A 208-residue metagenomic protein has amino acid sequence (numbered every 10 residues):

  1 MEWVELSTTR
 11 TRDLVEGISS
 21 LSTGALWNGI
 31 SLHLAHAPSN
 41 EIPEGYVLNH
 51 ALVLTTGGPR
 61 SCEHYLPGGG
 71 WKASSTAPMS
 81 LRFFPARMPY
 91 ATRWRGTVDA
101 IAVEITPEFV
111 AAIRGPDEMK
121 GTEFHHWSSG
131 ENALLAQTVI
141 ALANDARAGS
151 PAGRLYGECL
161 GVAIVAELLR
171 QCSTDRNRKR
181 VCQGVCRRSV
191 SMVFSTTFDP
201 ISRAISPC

Functional and structural regions predicted by a protein language model:
M1-D13: OB/S1-fold single-stranded nucleic-acid-binding modules and their adjacent gly/ser/pro-rich low-complexity linkers
R10-D13, I18-F124, G149-S150, R154: N-terminal regulatory/effector-sensing and dimerization cores that precede helix-turn-helix DNA-binding domains
T23-G24, L81-R82, S128-S129, A136 (+1 more regions): Short, flexible segments with low predicted structural confidence
T56, R60, I164-L169: Short alpha-helix boundary/capping elements
K120-A133, A146-Y156, V165-C208: Short, Lys/Arg-enriched, Trp-marked, Pro/Gly-tolerant hinge/linker segments that flank
V139-N144: A short small-residue
